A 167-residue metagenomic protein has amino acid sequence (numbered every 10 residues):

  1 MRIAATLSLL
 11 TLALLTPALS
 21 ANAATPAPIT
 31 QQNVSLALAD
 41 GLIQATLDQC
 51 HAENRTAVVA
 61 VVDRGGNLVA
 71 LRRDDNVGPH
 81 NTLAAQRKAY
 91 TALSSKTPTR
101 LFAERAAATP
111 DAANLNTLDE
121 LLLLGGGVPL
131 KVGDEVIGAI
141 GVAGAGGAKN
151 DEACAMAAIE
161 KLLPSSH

Functional and structural regions predicted by a protein language model:
M1-R2: N-terminal secretory signal peptides that target proteins for export/translocation
A5-S20: Bacterial N-terminal signal peptides
A23-H167: Flexible, solvent-exposed loop/hinge segments and secondary-structure transition points
